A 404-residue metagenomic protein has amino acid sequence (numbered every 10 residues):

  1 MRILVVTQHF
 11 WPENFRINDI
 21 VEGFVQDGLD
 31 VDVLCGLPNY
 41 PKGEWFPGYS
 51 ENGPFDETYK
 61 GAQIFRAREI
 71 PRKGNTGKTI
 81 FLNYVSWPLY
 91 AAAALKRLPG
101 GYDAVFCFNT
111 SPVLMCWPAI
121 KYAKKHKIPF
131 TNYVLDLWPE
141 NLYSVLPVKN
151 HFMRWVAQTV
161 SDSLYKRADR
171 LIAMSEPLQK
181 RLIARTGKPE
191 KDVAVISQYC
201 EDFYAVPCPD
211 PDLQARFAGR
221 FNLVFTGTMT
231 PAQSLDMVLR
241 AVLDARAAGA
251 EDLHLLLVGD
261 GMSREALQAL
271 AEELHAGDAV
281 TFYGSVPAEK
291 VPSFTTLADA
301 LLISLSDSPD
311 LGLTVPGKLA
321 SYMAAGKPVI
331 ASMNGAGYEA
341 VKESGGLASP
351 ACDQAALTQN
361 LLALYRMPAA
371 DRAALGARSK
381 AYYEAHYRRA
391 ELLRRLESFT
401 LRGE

Functional and structural regions predicted by a protein language model:
M1-E57: N-terminal subdomain of nucleotide-sugar transferases
L29, I183-A184, K191-D192, Y199-A215 (+1 more regions): Acidic anion/phosphate-binding donor-loop and adjacent secondary structure in glycosyltransferase catalytic cores
L37, P177, I196-Y199: Carbohydrate-associated surface elements
L114, K121-K125, H151-L171: Membrane-proximal helix-turn-helix segments that form the acceptor-binding/catalytic region of lipid-linked
Q214-Q233, V238-V242, L256: Conserved donor-binding/catalytic core segment of Leloir-type glycosyltransferases
Q233, P287-F294, L301-A324, I330-A340: Nucleotide-sugar-dependent
V258, E265-K290: Nucleotide-activated donor-binding/catalytic signature segment of Leloir-type glycosyltransferases, i.e., the conserved
E343, L347-A355, A363-A369: Conserved acidic donor-binding segment of nucleotide-sugar-dependent glycosyltransferases
